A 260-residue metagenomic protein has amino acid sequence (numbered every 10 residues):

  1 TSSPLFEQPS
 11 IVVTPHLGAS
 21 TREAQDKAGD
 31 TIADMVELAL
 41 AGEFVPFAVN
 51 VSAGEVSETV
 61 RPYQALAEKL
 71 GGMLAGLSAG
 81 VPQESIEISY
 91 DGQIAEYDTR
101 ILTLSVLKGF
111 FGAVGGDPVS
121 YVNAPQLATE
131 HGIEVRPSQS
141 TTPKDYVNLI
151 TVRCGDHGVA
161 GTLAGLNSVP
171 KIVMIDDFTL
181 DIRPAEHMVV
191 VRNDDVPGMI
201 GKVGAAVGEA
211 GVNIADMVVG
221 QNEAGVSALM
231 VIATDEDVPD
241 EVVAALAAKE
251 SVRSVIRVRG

Functional and structural regions predicted by a protein language model:
T1-A79, A95, A113-G115, R259: Rossmann-like dinucleotide-binding domain for NAD(H)/NADP(H)
A53-G260: A conserved regulatory-domain signal marking ACT and ACT-like small-molecule sensing domains and adjacent regulatory
